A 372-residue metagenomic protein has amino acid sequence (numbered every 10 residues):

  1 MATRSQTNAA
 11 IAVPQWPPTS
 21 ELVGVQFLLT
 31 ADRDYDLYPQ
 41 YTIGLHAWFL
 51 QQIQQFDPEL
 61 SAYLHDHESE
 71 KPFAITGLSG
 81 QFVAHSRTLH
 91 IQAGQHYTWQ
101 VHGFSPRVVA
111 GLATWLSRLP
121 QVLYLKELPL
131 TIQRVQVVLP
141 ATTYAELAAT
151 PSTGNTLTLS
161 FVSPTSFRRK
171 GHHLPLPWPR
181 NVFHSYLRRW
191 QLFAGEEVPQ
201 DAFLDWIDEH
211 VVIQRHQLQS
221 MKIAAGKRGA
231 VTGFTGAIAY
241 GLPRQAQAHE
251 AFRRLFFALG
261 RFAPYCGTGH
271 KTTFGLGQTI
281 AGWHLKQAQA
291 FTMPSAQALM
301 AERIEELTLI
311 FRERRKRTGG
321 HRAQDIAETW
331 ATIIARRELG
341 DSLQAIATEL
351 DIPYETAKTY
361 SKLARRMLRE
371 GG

Functional and structural regions predicted by a protein language model:
M1-G372: RNA-interacting cores
